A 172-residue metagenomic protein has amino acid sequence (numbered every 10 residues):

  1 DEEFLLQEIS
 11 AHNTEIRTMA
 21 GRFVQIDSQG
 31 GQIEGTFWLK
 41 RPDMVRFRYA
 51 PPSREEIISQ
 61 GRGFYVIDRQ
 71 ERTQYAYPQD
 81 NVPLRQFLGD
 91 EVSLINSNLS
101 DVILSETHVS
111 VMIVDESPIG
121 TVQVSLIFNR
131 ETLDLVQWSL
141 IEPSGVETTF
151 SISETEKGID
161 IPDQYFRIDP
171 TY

Functional and structural regions predicted by a protein language model:
D1-E15: Short N-terminal segments immediately surrounding and downstream of signal-peptide cleavage
A11-S28: A short, Trp-centered hydrophobic/proline-enriched beta-strand micro-motif
I16-T18, Q32-E34, K40-P42, P52 (+5 more regions): Extracytoplasmic
F23, V45-Y49, F64-I67, V111 (+1 more regions): Short hydrophobic/aromatic-rich beta-strand segments that constitute the beta-sheet cores of beta-sandwich/beta-barrel
D27-Q29, Q70, S144: Solvent-exposed strand-loop boundary residues in beta-sheet-rich modules
T36-Q86, T148: An acidic-aromatic
E71-V111, E116: Flexible, surface-exposed loop/linker segments and immediately adjacent secondary-structure boundaries
I95-S97, L104-Y172: Gly/Pro-enriched, hydrophobic low-complexity segments that function as extracytoplasmic propeptides/linkers
